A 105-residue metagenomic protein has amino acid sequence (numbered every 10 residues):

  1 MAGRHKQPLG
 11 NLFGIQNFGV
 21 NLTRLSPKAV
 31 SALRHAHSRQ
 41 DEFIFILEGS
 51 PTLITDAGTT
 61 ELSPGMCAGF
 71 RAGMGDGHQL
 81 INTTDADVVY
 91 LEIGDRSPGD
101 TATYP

Functional and structural regions predicted by a protein language model:
M1-R34, Q40: A short glycine-rich, His/Asp/Glu-containing loop-to-beta-strand
L22-S26, A36-I54, I93-S97: Short, conserved beta-strand element in jelly-roll/cupin
S26-V30, S50, T59, M74 (+2 more regions): Short, charged/polar surface micro-motifs in flexible loops or helix N-caps
L33, L53-I54, F70, G77-T83: Short beta-strand His + acidic residue motifs that chelate non-heme Fe in jelly-roll/DSBH and cupin folds
G49, G65, L80: Short hydrophobic/aromatic patches on the structural cores and recognition surfaces of FHA
D56-G73: Short acidic-glycine-tyrosine-enriched beta hairpin
I81-P105: Double-stranded beta-helix
